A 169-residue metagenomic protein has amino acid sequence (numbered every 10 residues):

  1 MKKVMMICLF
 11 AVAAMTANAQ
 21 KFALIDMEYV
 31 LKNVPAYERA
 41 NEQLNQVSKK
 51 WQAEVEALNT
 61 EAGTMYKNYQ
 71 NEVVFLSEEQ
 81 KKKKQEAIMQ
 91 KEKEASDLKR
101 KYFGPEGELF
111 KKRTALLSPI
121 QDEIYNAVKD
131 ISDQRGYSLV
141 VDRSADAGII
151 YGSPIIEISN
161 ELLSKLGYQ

Functional and structural regions predicted by a protein language model:
M1-V4: Positively charged n-region of N-terminal signal peptides that target proteins for export
M6, F10-N18: Hydrophobic h-region of N-terminal signal peptides that target proteins for export in Gram-negative bacteria
Q20-R135, L139-A147, Q169: Amphipathic alpha-helical segments
I150-Y151: Short, exposed beta-strand-loop hairpins at the edges of beta-sheets in extracellular/periplasmic proteins
